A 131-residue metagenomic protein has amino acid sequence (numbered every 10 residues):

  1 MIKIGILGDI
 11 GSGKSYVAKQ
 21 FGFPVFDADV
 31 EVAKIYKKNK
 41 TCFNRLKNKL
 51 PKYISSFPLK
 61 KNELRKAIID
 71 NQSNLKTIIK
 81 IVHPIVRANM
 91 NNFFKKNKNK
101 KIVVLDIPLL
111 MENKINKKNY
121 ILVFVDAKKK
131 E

Functional and structural regions predicted by a protein language model:
I4-I6: Hydrophobic anchor at the beta1->P-loop junction of P-loop NTPases
D9: P-loop (Walker A) phosphate-binding loop of NTP-binding proteins
S12: ATP-binding Walker
S15: Walker A/P-loop
D29, I78, V104: Residue-level signal for inorganic ion chemistry
A33-N99: ATP-dependent small-molecule kinase phosphotransfer cores that center on conserved nucleotide phosphate-binding segments
V104, N116-E131: Conserved phosphate-donor/acceptor-positioning beta-strand/loop module used by diverse small-molecule
